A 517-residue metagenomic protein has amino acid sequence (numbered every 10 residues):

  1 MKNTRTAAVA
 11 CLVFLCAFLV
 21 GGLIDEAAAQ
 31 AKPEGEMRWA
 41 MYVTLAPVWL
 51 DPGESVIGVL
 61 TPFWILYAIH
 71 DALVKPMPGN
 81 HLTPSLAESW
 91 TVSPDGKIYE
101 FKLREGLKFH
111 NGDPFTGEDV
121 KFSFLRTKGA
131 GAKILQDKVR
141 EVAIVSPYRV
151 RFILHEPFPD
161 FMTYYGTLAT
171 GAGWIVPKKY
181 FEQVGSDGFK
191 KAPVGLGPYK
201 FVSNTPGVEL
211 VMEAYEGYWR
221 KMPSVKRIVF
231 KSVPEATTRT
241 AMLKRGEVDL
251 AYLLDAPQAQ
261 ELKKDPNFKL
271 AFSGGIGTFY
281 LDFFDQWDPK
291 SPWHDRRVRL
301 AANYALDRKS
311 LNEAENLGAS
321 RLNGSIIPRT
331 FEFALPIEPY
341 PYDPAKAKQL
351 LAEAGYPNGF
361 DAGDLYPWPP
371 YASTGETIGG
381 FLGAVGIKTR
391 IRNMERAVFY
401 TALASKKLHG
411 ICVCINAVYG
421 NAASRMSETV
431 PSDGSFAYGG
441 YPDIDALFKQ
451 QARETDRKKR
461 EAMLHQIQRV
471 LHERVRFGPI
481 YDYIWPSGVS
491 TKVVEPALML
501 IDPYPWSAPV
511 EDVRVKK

Functional and structural regions predicted by a protein language model:
R5-A8, L19, K102, I134-Y180: Surface-exposed binding/hinge segments that line and control ligand-binding clefts or catalytic entry sites
K32, E88-G131, V145, R151 (+2 more regions): Aromatic- and charge-enriched surface segment that lines or borders ligand/interaction sites
A40-P94, L125, V194-L196: N-terminal lobe/hinge region of extracytoplasmic solute-binding protein
V43, T205, A271-G274, T278-F279 (+3 more regions): Detector for C-terminal structural segments
P76, E213-E216, G275-V298, A305 (+2 more regions): A bilobed periplasmic-binding-protein/Venus flytrap-type ligand-binding module shared by bacterial periplasmic
M77-H81, L168-P223, R227, T237 (+3 more regions): Gly/Pro-rich hinge or "lid" segments in bacterial periplasmic/extracellular proteins
R104, R126, Y215-E261, L300 (+1 more regions): Ligand-site clamp/hinge motif
P289-K290, R296, R321-E353, Y371-S373: Structural transition elements
